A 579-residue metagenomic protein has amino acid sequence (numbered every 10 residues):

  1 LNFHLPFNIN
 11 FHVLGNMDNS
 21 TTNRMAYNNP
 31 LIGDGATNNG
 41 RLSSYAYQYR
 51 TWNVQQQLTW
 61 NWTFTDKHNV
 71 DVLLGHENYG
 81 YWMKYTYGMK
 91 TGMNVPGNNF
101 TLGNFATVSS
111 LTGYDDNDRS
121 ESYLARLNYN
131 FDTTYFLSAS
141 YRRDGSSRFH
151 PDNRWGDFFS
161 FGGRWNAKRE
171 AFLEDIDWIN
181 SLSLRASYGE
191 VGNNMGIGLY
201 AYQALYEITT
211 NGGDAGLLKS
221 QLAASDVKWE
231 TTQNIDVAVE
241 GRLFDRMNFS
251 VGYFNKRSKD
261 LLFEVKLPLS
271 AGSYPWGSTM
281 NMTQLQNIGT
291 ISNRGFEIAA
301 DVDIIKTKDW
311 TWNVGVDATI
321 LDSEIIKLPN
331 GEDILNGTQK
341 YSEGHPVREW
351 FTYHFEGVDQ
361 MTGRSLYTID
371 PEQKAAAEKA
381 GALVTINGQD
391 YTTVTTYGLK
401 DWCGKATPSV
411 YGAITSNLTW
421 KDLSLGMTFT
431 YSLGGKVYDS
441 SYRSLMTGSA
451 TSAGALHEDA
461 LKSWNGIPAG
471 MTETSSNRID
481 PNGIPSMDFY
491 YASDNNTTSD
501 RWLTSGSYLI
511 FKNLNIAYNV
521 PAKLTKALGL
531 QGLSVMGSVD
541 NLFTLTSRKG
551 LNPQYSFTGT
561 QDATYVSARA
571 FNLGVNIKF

Functional and structural regions predicted by a protein language model:
L1-N28, T37-H345, D494, T498-F579: Extracellular/periplasmic, surface-exposed regions of secreted and cell-surface proteins
L102, Q389-T393, Y491-A492: Short, positively charged
S146, S432-G529, L533-S534: Extracytoplasmic gating/loop element in the C-terminal half of outer-membrane beta-barrel translocons and assembly
D303-A406, V437, M446-T447, L456-I479: Conserved small-residue
Y397-G398, V410, L423, N495-D500: Short, flexible active-site loops
K405-D439: Glycine-rich, aromatic-lined ligand/substrate-binding cores of catalytic and carbohydrate-binding domains
